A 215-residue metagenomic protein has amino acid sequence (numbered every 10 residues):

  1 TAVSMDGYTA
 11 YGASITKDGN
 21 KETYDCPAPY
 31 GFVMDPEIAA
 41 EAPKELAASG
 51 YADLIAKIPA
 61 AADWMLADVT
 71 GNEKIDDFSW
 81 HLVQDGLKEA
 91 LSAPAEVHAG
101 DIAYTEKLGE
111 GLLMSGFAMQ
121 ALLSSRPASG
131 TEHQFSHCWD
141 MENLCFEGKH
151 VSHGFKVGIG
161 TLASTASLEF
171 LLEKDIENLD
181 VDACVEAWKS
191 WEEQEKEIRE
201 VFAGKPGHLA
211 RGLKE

Functional and structural regions predicted by a protein language model:
A2-E89: A glycine/threonine-rich phosphate-anchoring loop and its flanking beta-alpha core in nucleotide/phosphate-binding
W80-K214: Active-site segments that bind and position negatively charged phosphate/pyrophosphate groups
